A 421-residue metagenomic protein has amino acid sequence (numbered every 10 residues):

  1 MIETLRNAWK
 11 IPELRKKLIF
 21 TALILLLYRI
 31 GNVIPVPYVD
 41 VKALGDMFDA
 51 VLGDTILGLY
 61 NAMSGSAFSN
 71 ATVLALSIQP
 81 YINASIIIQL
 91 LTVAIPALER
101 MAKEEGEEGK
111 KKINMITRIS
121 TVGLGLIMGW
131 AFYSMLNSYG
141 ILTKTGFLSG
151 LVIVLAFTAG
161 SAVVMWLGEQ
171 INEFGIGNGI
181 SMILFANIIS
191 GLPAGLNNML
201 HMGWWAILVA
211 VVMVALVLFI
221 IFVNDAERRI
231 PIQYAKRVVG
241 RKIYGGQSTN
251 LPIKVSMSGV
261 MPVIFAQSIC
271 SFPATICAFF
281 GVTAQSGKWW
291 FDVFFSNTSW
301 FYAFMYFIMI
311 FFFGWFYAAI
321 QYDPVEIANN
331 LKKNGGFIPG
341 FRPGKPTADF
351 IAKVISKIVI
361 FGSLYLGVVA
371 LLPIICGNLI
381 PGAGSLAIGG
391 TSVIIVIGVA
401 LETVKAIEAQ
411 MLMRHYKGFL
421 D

Functional and structural regions predicted by a protein language model:
M1-D421: N-terminal cationic and glycine-rich segments that engage phosphates or anionic surfaces
